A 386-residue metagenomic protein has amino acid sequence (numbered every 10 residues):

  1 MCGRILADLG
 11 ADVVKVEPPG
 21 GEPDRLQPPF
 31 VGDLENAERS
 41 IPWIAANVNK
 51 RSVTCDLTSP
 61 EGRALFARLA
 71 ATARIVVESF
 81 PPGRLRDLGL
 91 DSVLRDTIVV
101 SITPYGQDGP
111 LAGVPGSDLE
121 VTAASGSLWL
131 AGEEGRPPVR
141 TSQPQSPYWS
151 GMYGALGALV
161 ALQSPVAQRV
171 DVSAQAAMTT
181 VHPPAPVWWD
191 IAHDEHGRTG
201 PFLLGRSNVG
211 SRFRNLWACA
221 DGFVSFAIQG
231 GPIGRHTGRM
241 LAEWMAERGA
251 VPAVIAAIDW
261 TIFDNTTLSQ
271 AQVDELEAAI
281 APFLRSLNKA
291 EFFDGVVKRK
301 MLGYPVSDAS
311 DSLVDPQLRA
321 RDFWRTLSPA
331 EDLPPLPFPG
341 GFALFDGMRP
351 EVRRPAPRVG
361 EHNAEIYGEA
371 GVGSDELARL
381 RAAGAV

Functional and structural regions predicted by a protein language model:
M1-A167, G210, A290, R358 (+1 more regions): N-terminal helix-loop segment corresponding to the beta1-alpha1 unit of nucleotide/adenylate-binding folds
W43, G197-V209, R214-L216, Q272 (+2 more regions): Short Gly/Pro-enriched turn/cap motifs at secondary-structure boundaries
E120, T141-L159, A174-P186, R212 (+1 more regions): Mid-domain beta-loop-alpha active-site segment that forms a flexible, acidic cofactor/metal-binding surface
P138-W149, R169-D171, L204-R214, S225-Q229 (+2 more regions): A short glycine-threonine-serine/GTX helix/turn-capping micro-motif
A161-G205: Substrate-binding/catalytic subdomain of NAD(P)-dependent oxidoreductase enzymes
F213-R299: Aromatic-enriched alpha-helical interface/lid elements that frame and gate functional surfaces
A218-C219, A257-I258, D311-V386: Terminal low-complexity tails and localization/encapsulation signals of metabolic enzymes
V297-L318: Conserved PLP cofactor-binding pocket of PLP-dependent enzymes
